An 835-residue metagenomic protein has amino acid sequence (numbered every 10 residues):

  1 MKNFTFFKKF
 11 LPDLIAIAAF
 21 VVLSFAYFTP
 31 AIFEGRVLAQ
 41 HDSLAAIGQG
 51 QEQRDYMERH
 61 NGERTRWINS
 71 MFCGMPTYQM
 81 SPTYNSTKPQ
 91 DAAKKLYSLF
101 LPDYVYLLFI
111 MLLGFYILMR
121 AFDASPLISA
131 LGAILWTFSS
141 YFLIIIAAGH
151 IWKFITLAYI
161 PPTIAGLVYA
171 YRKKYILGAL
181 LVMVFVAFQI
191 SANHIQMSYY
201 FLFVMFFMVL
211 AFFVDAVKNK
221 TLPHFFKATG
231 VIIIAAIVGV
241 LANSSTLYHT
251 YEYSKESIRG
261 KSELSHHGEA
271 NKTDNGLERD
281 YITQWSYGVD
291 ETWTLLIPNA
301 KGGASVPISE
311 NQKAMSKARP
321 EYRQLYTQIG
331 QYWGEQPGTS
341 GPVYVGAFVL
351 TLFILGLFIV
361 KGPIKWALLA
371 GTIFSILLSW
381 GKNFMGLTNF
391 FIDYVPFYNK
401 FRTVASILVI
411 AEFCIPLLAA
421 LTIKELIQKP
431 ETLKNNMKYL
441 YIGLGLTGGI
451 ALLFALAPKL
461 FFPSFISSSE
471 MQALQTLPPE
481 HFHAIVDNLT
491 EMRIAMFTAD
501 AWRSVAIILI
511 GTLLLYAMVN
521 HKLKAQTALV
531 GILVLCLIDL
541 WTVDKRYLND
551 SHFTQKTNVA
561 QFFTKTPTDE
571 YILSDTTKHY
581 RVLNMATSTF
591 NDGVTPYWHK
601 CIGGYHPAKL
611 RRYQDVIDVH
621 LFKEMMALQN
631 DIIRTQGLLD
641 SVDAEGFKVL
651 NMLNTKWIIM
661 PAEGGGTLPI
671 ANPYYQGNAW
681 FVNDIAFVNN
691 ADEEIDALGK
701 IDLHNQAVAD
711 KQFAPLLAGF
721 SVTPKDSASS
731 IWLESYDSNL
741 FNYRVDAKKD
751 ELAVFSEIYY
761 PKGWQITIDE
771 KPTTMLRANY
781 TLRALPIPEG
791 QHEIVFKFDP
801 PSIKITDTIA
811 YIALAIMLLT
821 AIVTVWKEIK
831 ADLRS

Functional and structural regions predicted by a protein language model:
P12-Q51, A235-H249, F374-L378, I450-A455 (+1 more regions): Transmembrane signal-anchor helices characteristic of membrane glycosylation enzymes that use polyprenol
L23-L118, F122, I134-L157, N271-V345 (+2 more regions): Membrane-interface coil-to-helix junctions
Y56-T83, K88, G288, A300 (+7 more regions): Extracytoplasmic/lumenal acceptor-recognition loop(s) of multi-pass membrane glycoenzymes
L101-F115, G341-G356, A411-A420, R503-T512: Hydrophobic alpha-helical transmembrane segments
M119-F138, K173-A179: Transmembrane-helix signature of polytopic, membrane-embedded enzymes that assemble or transfer cell-envelope glycans
G149-A158, A170-A187, I195-M197, F201-A236 (+2 more regions): Contiguous transmembrane helix-bundle modules in multi-pass membrane proteins
F225-Y287: Polar, glycine-rich mid-to-C-terminal structural blocks that act as macromolecule-binding/assembly scaffolds
T351, K656, G665, N705-S835: Active-site-proximal, structured, solvent-exposed surfaces of multi-pass membrane proteins that position macromolecular
